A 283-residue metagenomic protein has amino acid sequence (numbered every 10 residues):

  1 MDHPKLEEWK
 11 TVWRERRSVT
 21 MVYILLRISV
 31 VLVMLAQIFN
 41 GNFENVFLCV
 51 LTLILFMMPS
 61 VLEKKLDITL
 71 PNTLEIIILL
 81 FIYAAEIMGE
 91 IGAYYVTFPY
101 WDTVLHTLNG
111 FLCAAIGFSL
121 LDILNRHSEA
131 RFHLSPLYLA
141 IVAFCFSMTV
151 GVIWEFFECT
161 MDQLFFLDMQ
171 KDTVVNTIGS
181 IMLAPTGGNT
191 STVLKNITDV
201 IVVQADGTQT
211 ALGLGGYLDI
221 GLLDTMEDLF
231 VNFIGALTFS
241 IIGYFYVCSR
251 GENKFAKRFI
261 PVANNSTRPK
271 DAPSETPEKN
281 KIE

Functional and structural regions predicted by a protein language model:
M1-R16: Short, Lys/Arg-rich, polar N-terminal cytosolic tail immediately upstream of the first transmembrane signal-anchor
W13, V61-T73, E129-L134: Membrane-interface helix-boundary motifs at transmembrane edges
I38-F43, K65-I68, I91-W101: Membrane-interface helix caps and helix-loop-helix hairpins in membrane proteins
F39-L53: Structural signature of hydrophobic alpha-helical transmembrane segments
V50, T69-L80, T103-H106: Cytoplasmic-side transmembrane-helix entry/capping segments in multi-pass membrane proteins
F56-S60, F81-E86, A143, S147-W154 (+1 more regions): Alpha-helical transmembrane segments of multi-pass membrane proteins
I91-D102, M148, V152, F156-F239 (+1 more regions): Interfacial helix-loop-helix junctions of multi-pass membrane proteins
N253-K279: Short, highly charged, low-complexity non-transmembrane loops/tails of multi-pass membrane proteins
